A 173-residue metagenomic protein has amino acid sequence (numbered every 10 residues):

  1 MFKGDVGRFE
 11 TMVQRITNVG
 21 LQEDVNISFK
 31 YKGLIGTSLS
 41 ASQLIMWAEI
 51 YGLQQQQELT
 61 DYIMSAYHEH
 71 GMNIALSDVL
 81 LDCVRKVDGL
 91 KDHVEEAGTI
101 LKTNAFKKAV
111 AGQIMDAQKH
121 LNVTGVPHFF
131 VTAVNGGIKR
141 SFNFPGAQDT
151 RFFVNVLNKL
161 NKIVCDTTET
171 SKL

Functional and structural regions predicted by a protein language model:
M1-G71: Structural alpha/beta surface segment adjacent to cysteine/selenocysteine redox centers across thiol/disulfide enzymes
M46-L173: C-terminal cap of thioredoxin/glutaredoxin-like
